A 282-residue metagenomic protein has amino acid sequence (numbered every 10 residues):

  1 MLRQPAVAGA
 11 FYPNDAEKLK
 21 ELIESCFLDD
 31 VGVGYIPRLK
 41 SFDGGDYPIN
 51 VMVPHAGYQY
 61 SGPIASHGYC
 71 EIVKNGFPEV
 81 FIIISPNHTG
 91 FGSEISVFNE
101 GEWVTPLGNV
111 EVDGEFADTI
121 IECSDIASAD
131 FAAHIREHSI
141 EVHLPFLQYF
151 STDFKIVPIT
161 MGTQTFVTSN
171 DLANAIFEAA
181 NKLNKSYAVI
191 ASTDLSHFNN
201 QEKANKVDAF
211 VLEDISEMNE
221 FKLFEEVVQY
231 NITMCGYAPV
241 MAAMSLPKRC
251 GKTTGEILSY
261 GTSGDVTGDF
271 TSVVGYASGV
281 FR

Functional and structural regions predicted by a protein language model:
M1-T254, L258-T271: Active-site histidine-anchored catalytic micro-motif
T267-F270, Y276-R282: Terminal, contiguous helix-loop blocks that mediate binding/assembly
